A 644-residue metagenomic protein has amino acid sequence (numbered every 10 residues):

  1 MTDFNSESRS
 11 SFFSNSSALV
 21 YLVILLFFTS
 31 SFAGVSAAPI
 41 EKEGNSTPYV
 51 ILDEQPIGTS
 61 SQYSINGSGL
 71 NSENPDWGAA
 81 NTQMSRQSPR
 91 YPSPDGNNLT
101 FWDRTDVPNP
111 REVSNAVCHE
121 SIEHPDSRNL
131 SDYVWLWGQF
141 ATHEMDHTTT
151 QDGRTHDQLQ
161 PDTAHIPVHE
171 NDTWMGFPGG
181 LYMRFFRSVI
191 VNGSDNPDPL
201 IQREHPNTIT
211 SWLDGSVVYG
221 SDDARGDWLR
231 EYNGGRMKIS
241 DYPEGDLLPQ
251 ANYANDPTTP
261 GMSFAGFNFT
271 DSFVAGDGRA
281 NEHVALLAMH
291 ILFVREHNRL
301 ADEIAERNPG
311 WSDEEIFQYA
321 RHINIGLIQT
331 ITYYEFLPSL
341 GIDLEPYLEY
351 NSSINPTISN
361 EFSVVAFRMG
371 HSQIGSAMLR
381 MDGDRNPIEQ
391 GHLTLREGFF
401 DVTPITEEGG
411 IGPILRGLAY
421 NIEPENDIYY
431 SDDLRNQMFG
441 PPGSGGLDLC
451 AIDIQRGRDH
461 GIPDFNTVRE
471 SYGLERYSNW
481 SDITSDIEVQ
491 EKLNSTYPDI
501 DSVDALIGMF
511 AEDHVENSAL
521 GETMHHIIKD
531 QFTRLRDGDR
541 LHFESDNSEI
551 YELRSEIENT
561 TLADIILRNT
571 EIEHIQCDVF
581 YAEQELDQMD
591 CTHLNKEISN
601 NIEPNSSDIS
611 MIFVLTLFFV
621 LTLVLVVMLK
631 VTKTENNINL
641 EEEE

Functional and structural regions predicted by a protein language model:
M1-P39, E603-E644: Secretory targeting signatures
A38-R299, E303, H322, G326-A451 (+4 more regions): N-terminal accessory/cap region of cofactor-dependent oxidoreductases and related radical enzymes
E306-N308: Metallocofactor- and cofactor-centric catalytic cores in central/energy metabolism, strongly enriched
S312: Acidic, glycine-enriched active-site microenvironments
E315-Y319: Short, charged, amphipathic alpha-helical segments
D459, S471-L474, D482-I483: Folded extracytoplasmic luminal domains of secretory or organellar precursors
T484-E488, E641-E643: A glycine-rich phosphate-binding loop feature that marks nucleotide/adenosyl-phosphate handling sites
